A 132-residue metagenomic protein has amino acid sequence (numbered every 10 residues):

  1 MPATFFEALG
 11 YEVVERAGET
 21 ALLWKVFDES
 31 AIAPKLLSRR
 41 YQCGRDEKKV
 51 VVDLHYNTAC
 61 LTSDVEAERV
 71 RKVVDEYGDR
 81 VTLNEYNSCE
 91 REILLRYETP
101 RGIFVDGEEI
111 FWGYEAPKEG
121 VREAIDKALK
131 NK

Functional and structural regions predicted by a protein language model:
M1-A17: Conserved active-site alpha-helix within GNAT-family acetyltransferase domains
P2, V65-E66, P117: Residues at alpha-helix caps and immediate loop-helix transition turns in enzyme cores, especially N- and C-cap
G18-Y41: C-terminal "cap" of GNAT-fold acetyltransferases
T20-L22, E90-L94: A short acidic, often aromatic-flanked loop/helix-cap motif at beta-alpha or helix-coil junctions that lines enzyme
R39-E76: Local sequence-structure signature of Cys/Sec-based thiol-disulfide redox active-site neighborhoods
D79-R91: Thiol-based oxidoreductase modules, predominantly thioredoxin-like and allied folds used for disulfide exchange
L95-V105: Structural micro-motif
V105-K132: Non-catalytic, surface beta->alpha helical segment in thiol-disulfide oxidoreductase systems
